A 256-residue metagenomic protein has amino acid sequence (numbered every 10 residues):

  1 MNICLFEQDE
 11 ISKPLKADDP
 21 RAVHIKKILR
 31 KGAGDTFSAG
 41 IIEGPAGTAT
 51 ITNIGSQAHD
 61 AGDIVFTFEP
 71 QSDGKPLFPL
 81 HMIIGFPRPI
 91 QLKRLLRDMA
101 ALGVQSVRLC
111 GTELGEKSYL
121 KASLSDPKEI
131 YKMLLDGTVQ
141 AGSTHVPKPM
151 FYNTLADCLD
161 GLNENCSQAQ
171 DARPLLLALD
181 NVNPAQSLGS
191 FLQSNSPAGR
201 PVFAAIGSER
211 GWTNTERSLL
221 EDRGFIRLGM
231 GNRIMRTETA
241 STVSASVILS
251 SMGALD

Functional and structural regions predicted by a protein language model:
M1-S72: N-terminal positively charged helical leader segments and presequences
D73-L177: RNA substrate-binding interface of SAM-dependent RNA methyltransferases
L175-L176, G199-F203: Residue-level preference for the first positions of well-ordered beta-strands
L179, A204-S208, G229-G231: Thr-Gly-centered strand-to-loop micro-motif
N183-S196: Short loop-to-alpha-helix "cap/lid" segments that border enzyme active sites across diverse enzyme classes
V202-L219: A C-terminal functional module that forms or caps the active site or interfaces directly with catalytic machinery
N214-D256: Structured adenosyl-cofactor binding patch, chiefly the S-adenosyl-L-methionine
